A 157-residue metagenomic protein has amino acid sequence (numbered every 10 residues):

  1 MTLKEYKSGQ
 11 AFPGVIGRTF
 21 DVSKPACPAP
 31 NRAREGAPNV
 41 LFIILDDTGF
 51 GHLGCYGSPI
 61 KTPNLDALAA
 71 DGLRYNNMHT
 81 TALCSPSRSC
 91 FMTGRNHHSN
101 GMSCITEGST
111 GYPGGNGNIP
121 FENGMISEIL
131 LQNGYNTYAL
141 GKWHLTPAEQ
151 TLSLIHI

Functional and structural regions predicted by a protein language model:
M1-I155: Formylglycine-dependent sulfatase
